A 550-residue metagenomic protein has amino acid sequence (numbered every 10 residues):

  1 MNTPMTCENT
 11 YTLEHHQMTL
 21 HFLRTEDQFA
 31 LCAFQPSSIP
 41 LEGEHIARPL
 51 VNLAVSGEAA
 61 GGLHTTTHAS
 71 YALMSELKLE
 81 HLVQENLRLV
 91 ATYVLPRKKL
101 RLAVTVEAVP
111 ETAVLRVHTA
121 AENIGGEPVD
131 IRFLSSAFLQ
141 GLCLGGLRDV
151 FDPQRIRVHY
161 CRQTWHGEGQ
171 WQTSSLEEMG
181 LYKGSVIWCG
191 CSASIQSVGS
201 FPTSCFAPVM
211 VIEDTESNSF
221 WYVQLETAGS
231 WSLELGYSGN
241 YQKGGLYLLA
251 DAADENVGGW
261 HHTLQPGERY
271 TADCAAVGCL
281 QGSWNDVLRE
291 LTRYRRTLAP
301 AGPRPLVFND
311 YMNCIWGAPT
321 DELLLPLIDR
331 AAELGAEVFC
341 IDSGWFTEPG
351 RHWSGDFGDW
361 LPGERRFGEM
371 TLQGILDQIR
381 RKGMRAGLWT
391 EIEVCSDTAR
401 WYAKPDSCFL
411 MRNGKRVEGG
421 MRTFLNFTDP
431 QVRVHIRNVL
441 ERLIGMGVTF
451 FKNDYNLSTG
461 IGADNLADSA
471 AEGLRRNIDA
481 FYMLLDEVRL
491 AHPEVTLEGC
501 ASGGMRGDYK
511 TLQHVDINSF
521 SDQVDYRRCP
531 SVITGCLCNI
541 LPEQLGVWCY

Functional and structural regions predicted by a protein language model:
T3-N240: Polysaccharide-binding surfaces and accessory modules of carbohydrate-active proteins
T119-A121, T347, D377-R381, Q431-I517: Active-site and adjacent substrate-binding regions of carbohydrate-active enzymes
D130, T271, L334-G335, C340 (+2 more regions): Short loop/turn motifs at secondary-structure junctions
Y241-N256: Short, structured beta-strand/loop micro-motifs enriched in basic residues and often containing a Trp
H262-L280: Short Pro-Gly-centered flexible turn/kink motifs
G278-P305: Terminal connector regions
R304-E441, F450, S458-G460: Aromatic-lined carbohydrate-binding/catalytic grooves of carbohydrate-active enzymes
S396-D397, W401-V434, I478-Y550: Glycan-recognition surfaces
